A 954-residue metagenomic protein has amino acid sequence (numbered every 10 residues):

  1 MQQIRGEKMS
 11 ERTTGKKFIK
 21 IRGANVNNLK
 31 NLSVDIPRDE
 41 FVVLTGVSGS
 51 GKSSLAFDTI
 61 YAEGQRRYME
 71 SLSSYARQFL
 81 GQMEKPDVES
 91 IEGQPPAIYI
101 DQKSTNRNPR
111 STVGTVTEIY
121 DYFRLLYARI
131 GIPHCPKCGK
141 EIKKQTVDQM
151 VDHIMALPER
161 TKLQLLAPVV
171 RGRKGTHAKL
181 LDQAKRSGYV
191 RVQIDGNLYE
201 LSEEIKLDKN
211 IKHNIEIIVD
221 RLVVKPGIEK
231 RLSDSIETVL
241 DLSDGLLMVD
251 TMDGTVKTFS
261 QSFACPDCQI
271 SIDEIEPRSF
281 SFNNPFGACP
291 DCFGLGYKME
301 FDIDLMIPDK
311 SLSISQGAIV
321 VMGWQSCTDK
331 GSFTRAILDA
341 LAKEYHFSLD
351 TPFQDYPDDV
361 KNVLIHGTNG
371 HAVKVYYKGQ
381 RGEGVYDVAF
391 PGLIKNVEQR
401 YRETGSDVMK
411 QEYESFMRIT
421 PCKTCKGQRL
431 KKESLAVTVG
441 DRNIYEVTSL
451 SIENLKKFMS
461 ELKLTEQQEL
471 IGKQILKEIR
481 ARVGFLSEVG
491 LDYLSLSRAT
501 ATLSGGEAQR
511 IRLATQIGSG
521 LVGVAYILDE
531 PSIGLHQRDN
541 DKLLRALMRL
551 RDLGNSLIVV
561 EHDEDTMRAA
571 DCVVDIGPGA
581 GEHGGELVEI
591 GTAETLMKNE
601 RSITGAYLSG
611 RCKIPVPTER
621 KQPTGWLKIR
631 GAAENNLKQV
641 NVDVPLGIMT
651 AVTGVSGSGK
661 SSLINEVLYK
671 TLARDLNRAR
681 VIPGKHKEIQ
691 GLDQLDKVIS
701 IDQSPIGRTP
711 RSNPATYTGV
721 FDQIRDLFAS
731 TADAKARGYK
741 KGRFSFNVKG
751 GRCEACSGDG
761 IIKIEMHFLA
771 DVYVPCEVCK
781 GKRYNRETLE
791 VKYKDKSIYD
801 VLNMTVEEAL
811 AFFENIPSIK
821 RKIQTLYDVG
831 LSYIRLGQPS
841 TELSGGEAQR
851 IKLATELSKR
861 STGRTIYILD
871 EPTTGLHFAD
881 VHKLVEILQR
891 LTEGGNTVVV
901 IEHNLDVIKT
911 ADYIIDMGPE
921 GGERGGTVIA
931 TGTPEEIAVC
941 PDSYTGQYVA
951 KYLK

Functional and structural regions predicted by a protein language model:
Q2-K954: Conserved phosphate-binding elements of NTP-dependent enzyme cores
